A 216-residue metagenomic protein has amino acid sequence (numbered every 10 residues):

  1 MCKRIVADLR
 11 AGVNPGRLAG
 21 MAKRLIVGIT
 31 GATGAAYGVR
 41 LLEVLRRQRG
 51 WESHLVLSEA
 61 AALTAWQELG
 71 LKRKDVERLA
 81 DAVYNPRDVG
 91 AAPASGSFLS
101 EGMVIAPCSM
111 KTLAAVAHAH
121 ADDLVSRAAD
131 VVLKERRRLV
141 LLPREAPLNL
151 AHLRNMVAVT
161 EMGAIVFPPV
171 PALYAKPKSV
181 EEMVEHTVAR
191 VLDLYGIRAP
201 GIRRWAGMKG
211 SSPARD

Functional and structural regions predicted by a protein language model:
R4-V6: Short terminal hydrophobic/aromatic SLiMs and anchors at protein ends
L18-V140, A146-D216: A cross-family phosphate/adenosyl-ligand binding-site feature
